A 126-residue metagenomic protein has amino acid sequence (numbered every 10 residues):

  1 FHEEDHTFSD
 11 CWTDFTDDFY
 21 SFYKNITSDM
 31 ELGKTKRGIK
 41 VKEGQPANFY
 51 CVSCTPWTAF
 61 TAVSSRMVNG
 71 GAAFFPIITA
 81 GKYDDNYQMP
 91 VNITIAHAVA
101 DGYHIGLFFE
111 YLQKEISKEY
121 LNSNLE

Functional and structural regions predicted by a protein language model:
F1-W57: Helical lid/core segments from catalytic subdomains that handle acyl or acyl-like groups
H6, W57-A59, D85, A100: Generic "edge-of-domain/loop-turn" microfeature
W12, Y20, L32, G70-L125: Active-site-proximal acidic secondary-structure segment that organizes catalysis
P46-K82: Flexible, Gly/Pro-enriched loop and linker segments at secondary-structure and domain junctions
